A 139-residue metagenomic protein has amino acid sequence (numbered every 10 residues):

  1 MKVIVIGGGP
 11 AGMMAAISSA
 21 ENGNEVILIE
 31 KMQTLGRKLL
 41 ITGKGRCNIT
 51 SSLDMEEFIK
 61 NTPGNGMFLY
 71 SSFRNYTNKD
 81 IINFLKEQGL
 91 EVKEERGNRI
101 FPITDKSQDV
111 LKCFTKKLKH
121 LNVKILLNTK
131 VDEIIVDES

Functional and structural regions predicted by a protein language model:
M1-K2, H120: Short, Lys/Arg-enriched, disordered terminal segments
K2-L28: N-terminal Rossmann-like FAD-binding beta1-loop-alpha1 element of flavoenzymes
G12-M14, L35-K38: Short N-terminal binding/cap micro-motifs at the start of the first secondary-structure element
G43-N48, L111-K112: Short, hinge-like loop/turn segments at secondary-structure boundaries
R46-E94: Glycine-rich active-site loop/strand segments that organize a redox cofactor
N75-S139: Feature captures the FAD/FMN-dependent oxidoreductase FAD-binding
